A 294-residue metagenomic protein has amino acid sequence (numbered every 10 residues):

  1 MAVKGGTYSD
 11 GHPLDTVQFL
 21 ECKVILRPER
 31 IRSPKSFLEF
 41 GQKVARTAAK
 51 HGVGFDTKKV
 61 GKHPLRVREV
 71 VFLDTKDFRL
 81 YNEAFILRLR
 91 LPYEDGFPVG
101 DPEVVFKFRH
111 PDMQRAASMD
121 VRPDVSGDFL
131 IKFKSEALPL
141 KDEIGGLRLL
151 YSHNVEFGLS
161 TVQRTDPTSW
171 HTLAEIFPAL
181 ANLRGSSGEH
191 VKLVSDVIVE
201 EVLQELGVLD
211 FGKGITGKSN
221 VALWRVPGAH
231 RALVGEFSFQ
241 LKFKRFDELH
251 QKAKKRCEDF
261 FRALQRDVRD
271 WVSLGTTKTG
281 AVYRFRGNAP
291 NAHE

Functional and structural regions predicted by a protein language model:
M1-E294: Phosphate-end processing signature that detects enzymes handling 5′-triphosphorylated RNA and polyphosphate
